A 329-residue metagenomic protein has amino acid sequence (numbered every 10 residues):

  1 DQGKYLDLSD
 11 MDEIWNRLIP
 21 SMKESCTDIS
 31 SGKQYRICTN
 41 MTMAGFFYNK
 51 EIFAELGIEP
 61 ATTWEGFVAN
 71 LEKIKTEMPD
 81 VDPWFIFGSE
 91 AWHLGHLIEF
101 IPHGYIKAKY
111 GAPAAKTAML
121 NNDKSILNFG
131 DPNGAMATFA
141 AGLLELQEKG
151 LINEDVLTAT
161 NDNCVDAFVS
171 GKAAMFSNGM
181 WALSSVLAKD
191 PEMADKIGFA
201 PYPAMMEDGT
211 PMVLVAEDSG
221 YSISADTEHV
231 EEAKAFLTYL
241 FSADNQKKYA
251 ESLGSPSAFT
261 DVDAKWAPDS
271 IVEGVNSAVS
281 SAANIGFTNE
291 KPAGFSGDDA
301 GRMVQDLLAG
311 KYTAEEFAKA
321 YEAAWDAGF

Functional and structural regions predicted by a protein language model:
D1-A44, L97, A108, K196-A200 (+1 more regions): Hinge/lid segment of periplasmic solute-binding proteins
D1-S21, K50-T62, D166-A167, A174-M175 (+2 more regions): Extracytoplasmic "Venus flytrap"/periplasmic binding protein-like
W15-I52, D82-F85, G209-L214, A283-K291: A structural signal for short loop-to-beta-strand junctions that line the ligand-binding cleft of periplasmic/secreted
S30-T39, A44, V68-S125, A173: Extracytoplasmic/periplasmic solute-binding protein
G32-K33, E55-L56, K149, A188-S252 (+1 more regions): Extracytoplasmic/periplasmic substrate-recognition and gating elements
W64-V68, D155-V169: Short helix-initiation/N-cap motifs at beta->coil->alpha
L71, K116-V156: Glycine-centered hinge/linker elements that transmit conformational signals in sensory and ligand-binding systems
L214-V215, S252-D263, V272-F329: C-terminal capping/gating helix-and-loop segments adjacent to ligand/active sites or protein-protein/ligand interfaces
